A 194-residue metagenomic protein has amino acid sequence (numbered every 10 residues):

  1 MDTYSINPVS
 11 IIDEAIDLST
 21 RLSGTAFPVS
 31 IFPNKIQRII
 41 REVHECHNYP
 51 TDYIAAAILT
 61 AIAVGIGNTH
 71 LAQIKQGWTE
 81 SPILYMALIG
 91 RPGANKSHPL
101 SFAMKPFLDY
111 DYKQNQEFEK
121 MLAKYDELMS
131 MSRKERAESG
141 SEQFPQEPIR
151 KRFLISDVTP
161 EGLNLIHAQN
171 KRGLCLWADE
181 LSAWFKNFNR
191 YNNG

Functional and structural regions predicted by a protein language model:
M1-G194: Phosphate-handling catalytic cores of nucleic-acid transaction enzymes
